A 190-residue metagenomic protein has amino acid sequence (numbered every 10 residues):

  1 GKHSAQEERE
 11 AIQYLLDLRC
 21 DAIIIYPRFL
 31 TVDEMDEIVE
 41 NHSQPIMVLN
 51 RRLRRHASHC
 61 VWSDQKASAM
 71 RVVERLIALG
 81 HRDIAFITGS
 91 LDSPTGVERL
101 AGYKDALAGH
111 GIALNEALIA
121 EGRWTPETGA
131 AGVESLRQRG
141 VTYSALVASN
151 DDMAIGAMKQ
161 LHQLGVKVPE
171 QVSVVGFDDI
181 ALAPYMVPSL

Functional and structural regions predicted by a protein language model:
G1-K2: A short beta-strand-loop structural module common to alpha/beta enzyme folds
Q6-A22, V32-L190: Bacterial carbohydrate/catabolite-sensing allosteric modules
Y26: Glycine-rich phosphate-binding loops that contact phosphosugars or nucleotide phosphates
